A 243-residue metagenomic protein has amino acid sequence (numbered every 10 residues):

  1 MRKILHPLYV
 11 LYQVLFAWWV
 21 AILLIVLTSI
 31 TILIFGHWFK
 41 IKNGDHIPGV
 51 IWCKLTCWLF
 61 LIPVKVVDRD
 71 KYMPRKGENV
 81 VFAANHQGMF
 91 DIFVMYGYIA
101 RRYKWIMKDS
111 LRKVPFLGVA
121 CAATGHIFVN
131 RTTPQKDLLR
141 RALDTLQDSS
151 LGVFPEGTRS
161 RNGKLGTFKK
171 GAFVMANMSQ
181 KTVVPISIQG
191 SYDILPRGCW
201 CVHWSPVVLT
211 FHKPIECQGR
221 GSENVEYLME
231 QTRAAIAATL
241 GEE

Functional and structural regions predicted by a protein language model:
M1-K65: N-terminal membrane-anchoring alpha-helices
M1-R2, V66-R69, R75, A234 (+1 more regions): Soluble, non-transmembrane catalytic domains of enzymes that act on hydrophobic metabolites at membranes
I4-P7, K136-E243: Non-catalytic C-terminal accessory region of glycerolipid acyltransferases and related lyso-lipid remodeling enzymes
T28-V50, W58-L59, P74-T133: Catalytic core of membrane glycerolipid acyltransferases/transacylases, capturing the structured, soluble-facing
K54, F93, F173-V174: Active-site phosphate/pyrophosphate- and oxyanion-stabilizing loops and adjacent acidic/basic residues in soluble
L61-V67, T133, Y192-D193: Short gly/ser/thr-rich secondary-structure transition/capping motifs
I62, H126, Q180-K181: Short glycine/serine/threonine/alanine-rich loop segments
V66, F82, W105-I106, H126 (+2 more regions): Generic preference for hydrophobic
